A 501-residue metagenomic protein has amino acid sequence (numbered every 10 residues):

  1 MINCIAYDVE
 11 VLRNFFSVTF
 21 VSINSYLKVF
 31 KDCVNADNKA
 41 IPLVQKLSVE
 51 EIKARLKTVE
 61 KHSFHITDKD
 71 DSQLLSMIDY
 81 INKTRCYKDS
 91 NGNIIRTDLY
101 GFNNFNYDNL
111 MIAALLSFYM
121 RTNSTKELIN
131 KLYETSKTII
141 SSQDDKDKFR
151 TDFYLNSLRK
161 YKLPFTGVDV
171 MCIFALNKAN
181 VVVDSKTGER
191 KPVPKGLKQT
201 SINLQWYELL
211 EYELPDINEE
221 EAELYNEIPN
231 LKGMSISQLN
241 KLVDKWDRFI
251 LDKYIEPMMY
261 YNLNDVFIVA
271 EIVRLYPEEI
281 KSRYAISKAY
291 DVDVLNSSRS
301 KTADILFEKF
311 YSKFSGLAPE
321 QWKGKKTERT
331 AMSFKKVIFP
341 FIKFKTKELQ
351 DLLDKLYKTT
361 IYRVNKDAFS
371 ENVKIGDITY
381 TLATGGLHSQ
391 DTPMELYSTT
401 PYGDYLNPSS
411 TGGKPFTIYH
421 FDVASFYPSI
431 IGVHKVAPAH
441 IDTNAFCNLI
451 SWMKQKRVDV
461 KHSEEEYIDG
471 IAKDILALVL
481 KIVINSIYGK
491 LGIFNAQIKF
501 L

Functional and structural regions predicted by a protein language model:
M1-V21, S25-Y26: Entry/capping segment at the start of metal-dependent catalytic domains with acidic active-site entry clusters
L12-N14, N24-L501: Conserved acidic
